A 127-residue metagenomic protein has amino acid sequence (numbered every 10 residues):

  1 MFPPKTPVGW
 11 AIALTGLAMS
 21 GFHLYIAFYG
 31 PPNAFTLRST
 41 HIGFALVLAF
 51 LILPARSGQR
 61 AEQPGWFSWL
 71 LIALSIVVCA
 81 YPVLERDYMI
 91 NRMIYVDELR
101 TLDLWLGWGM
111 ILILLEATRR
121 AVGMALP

Functional and structural regions predicted by a protein language model:
M1-E98, L104-W108: Conserved, well-structured core domains of diverse proteins
W108-L115: Hydrophobic, membrane-inserted alpha-helices
L115-P127: Flexible hinge motifs at transmembrane-helix junctions and intramembrane kinks/re-entrant loops in multi-pass membrane
